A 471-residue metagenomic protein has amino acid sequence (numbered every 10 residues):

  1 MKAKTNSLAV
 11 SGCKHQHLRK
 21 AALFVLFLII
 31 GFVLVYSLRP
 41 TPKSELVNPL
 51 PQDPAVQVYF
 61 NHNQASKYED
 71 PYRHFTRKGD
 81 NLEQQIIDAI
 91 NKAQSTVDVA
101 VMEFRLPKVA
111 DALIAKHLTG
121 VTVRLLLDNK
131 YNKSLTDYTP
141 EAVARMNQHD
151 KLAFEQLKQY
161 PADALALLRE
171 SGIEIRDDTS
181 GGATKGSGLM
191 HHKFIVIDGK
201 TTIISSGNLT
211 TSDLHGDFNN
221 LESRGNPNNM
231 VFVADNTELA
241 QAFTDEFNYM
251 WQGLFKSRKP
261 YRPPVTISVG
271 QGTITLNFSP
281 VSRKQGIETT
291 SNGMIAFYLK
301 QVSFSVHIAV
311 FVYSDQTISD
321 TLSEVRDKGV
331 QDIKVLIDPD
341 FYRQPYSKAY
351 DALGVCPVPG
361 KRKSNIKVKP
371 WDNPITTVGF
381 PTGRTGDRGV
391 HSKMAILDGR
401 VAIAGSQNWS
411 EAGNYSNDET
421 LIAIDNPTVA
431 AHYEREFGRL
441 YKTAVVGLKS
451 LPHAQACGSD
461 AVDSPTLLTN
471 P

Functional and structural regions predicted by a protein language model:
M1-K4: N-terminal intrinsically disordered, acidic low-complexity segments at the extreme N-terminus
N6-F27: N-terminal Sec-pathway targeting helices
F27-L38: Hydrophobic alpha-helical membrane-insertion segments, chiefly the h-region of N-terminal signal peptides
P40-A93, E103-Q301, D340-R400, G405-I422 (+1 more regions): HKD-type phospholipase D/PLD-like phosphodiesterase module
V97-V101, R176-D177, V306-V310, V335-L336: Short catalytic-loop micro-motif centered on adjacent basic/acidic residues
T237-P264, E434-P471: Cysteine/selenocysteine-centered motifs that mediate thiol-based redox chemistry or coordinate metal-sulfur cofactors
L299, F304, I308-T321, D338-Y342 (+1 more regions): Extended non-catalytic domains of envelope/secretory-pathway proteins
Q316-D327, D332-A349, I396: Long compositionally biased, domain-poor regions of proteins
